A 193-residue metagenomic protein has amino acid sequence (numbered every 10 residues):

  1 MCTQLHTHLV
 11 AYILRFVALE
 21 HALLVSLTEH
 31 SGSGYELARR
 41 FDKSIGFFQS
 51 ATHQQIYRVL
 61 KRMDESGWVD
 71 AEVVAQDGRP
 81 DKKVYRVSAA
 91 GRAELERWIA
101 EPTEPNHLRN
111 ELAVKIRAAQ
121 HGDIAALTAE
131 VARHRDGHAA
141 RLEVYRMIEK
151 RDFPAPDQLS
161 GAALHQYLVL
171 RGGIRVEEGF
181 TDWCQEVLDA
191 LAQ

Functional and structural regions predicted by a protein language model:
M1-L14, L164, R171, D182 (+1 more regions): Long, compositionally biased intrinsically disordered regions
C2-L108: Basic helix-turn-helix/winged-helix DNA-binding cores and closely related short helical interaction motifs
Q55, K83, A163-I174: Alpha-helical scaffold segments that form or flank carboxylate-/histidine-based iron centers
E96-E143: Amphipathic alpha-helical dimerization/coiled-coil segments that flank or bridge DNA-binding/regulatory modules
Q120, E149-P156, L188-L191: Secondary-structure edge/capping motif, primarily at the C-terminal ends of alpha-helices and the immediately following
T128, R135, A139-L142, E149 (+4 more regions): Heptad-repeat amphipathic alpha-helical coiled-coil interaction surface used for oligomerization/assembly
I148-L168: Acidic interhelical loop/turn segments
